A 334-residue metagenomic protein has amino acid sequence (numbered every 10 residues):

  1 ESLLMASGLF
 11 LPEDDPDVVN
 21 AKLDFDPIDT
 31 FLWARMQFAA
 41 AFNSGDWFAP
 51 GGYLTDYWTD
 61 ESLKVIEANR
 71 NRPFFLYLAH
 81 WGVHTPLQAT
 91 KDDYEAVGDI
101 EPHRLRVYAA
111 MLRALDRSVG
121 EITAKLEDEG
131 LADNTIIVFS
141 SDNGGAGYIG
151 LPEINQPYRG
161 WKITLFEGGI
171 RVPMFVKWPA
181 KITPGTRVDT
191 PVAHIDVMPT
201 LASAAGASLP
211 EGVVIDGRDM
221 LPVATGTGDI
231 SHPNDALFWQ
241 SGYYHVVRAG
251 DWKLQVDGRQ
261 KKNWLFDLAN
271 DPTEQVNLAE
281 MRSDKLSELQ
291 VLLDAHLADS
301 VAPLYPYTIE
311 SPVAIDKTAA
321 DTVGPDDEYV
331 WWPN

Functional and structural regions predicted by a protein language model:
E1, G145-E167, I182-T186, T190-L268 (+3 more regions): C-terminal cap/loop subdomain of S1 sulfatases and analogous C-terminal strand-loop tails that border
E1-P73, H80-A89: Formylglycine-dependent
Y53, Y57-E67, Y94-T135: A long, amphipathic alpha-helix that forms part of the scaffold/cap immediately adjacent to metal-dependent active
S62-Y108, A146-G147, P152-Q156: Active-site His/acidic residue clusters
R70-L76, L131-I137, R171-V172, H232-N234 (+2 more regions): Loop/turn elements at helix/coil->beta-strand transitions in domains of secreted/extracellular proteins
A79-Q88, F139-G145, D216, W239-Y243 (+1 more regions): Short, solvent-exposed turn/loop segments enriched in Gly/Ser/Thr/Pro and often Arg
T85-K91, I100, A124-K181, A193 (+1 more regions): Histidine-centered active-site microenvironments of extracellular/periplasmic hydrolases and transferases
V197, G250, Q260-K262, V276-N334: Long, internal low-complexity/basic segments
